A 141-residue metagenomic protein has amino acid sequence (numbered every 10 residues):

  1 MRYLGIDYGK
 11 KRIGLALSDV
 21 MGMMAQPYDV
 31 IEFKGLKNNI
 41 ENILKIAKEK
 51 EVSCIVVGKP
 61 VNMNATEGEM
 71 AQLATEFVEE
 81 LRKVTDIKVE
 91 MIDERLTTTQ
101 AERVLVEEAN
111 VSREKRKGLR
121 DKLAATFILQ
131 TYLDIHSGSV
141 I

Functional and structural regions predicted by a protein language model:
R2-Y3, K10-I141: Phosphate- and other anionic-substrate recognition elements at nucleic-acid/protein interfaces
